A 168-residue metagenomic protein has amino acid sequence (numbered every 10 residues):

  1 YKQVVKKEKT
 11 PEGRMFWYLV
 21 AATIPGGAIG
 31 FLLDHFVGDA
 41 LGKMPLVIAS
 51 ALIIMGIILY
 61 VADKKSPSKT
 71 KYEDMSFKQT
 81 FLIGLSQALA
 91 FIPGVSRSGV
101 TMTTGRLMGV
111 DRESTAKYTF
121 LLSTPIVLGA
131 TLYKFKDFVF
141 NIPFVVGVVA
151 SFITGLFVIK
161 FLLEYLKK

Functional and structural regions predicted by a protein language model:
Y1-S96, V100-K168: Multi-pass membrane proteins that catalyze or facilitate reactions on polyprenyl-/lipid-phosphate substrates and their
